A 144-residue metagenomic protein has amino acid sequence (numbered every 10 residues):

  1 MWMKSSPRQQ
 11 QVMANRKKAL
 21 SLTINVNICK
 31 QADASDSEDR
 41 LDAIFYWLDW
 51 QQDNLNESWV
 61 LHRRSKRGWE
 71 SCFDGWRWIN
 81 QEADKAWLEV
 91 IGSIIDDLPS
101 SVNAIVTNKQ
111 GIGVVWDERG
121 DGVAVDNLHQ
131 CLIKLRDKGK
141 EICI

Functional and structural regions predicted by a protein language model:
W2-W59: N-terminal topogenic membrane-targeting module
S21, K134-D137: A generic structural signal for well-ordered alpha-helical segments enriched in polar/charged residues
I28, G139-I144: Conserved short beta-strand edge segments in small beta-sheet-based binding/regulatory domains
D36-K134: Structured extramembrane domains adjacent to transmembrane segments
